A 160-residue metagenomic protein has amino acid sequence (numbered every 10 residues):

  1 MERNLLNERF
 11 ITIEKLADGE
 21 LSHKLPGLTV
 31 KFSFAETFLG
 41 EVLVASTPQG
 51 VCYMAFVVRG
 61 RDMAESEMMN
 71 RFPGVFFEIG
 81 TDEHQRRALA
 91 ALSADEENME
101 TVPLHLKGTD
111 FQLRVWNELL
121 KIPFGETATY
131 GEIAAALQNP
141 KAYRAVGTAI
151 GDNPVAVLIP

Functional and structural regions predicted by a protein language model:
M1-K141: Basic nucleic-acid-binding alpha-helical/helix-turn surface characteristic of O6-alkylguanine DNA
K141-P160: Short glycine/serine-rich loop segments
